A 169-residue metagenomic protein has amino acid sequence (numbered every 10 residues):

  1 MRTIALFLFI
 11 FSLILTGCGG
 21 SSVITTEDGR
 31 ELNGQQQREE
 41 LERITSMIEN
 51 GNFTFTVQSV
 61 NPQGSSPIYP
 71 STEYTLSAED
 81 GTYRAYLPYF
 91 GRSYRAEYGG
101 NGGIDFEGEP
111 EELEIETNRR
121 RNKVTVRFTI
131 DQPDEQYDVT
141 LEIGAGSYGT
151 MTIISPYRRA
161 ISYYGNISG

Functional and structural regions predicted by a protein language model:
M1-I4: Positively charged n-region of N-terminal signal peptides that target proteins for export
L6-F11: Hydrophobic helical h-region of N-terminal Sec-dependent signal peptides in bacterial secretory/periplasmic proteins
I14-G17: C-terminal motif of bacterial Sec signal peptides marking the signal peptidase cleavage site
G19-S22: Bacterial signal peptide processing site
I24, G108-G169: Helix-rich interaction surfaces within compact, conserved domain-sized segments that mediate assembly or partner
I24-T25, E31-Q35: N-terminal, Lys/Arg-enriched amphipathic/low-complexity engagement segments that precede the first folded domain
G34-S93: N-terminal secretory signal peptides
P67-P70, T75-L76, A85-R121: Phosphoinositide-binding peripheral membrane targeting modules
